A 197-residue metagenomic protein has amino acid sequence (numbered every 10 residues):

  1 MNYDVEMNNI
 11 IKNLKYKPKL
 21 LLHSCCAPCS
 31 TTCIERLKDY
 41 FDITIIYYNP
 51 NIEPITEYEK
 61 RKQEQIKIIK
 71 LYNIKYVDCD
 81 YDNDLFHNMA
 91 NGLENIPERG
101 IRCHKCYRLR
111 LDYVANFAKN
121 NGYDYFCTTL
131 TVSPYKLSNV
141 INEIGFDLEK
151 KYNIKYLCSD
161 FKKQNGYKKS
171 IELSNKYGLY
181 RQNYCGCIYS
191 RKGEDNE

Functional and structural regions predicted by a protein language model:
M1-E197: Nucleotide-activated chemistry modules centered on ATP-dependent adenylation/adenylyltransferase
